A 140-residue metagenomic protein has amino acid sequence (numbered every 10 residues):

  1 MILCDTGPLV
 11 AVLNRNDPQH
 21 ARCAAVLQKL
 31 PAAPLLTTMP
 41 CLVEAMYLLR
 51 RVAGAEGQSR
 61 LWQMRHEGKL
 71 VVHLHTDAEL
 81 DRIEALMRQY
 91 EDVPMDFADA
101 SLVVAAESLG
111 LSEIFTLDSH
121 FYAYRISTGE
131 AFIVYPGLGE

Functional and structural regions predicted by a protein language model:
M1, L109-E140: Acidic, PIN/NYN-like endoribonuclease modules and their adjacent C-terminal/linker elements
M1-T37, R50-W62, T128, L138-E140: Short, well-structured N-terminal submotif of metal-dependent ribonuclease cores
V10, V43-M46, E84: Amphipathic alpha-helical segments within well-ordered protein domains
L36, H73, Y135: General small-molecule cofactor/ligand-binding pocket signal
Y47-R50, E107: Short glycine/serine- and small hydrophobic-enriched flexible loop segments
L48, A85, R125-G129: Short secondary-structure transition/capping segments
R50, A55-L61, R65-A85: Domain-scale selection of a single, long terminal region that carries the protein's primary operational module
V72-I114, S119: Active-site neighborhoods of divalent-metal-dependent phosphate/nucleic-acid chemistry enzymes
